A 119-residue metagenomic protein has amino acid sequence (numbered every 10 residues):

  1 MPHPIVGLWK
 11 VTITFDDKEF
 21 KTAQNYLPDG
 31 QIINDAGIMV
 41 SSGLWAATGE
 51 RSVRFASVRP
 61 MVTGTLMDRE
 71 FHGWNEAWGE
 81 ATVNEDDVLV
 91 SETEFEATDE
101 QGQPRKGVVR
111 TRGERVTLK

Functional and structural regions predicted by a protein language model:
M1-P2, K119: Low-complexity, Pro/Thr/Ser/Gly/Ala-rich linker/spacer regions in secreted, extracellular modular proteins
P2-K18: Tryptophan-anchored aromatic micro-motifs
K18-R54, V58-T63: N-terminal glycine/threonine-rich, aromatic-flanked beta-hairpin/loop signature
S57-K119: Beta-sheet ligand-binding and adhesion/scaffold domains
